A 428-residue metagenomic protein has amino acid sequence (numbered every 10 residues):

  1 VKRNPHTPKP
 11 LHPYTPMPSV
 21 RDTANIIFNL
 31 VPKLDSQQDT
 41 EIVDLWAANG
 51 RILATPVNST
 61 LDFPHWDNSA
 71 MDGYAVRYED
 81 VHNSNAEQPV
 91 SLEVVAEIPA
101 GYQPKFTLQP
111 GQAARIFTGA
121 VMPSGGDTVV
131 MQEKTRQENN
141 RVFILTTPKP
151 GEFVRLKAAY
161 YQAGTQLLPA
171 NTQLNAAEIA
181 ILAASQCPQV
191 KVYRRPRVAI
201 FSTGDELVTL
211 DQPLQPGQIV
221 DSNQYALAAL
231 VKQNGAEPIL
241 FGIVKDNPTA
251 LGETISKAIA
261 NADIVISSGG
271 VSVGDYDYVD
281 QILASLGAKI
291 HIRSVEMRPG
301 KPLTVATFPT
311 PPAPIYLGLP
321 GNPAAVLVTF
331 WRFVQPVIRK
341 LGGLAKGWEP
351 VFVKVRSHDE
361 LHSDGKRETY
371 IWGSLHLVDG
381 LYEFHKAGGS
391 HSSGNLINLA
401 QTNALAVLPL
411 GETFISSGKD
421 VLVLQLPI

Functional and structural regions predicted by a protein language model:
V1-A86, L344-W372: Short, low-complexity N-terminal leaders and the immediately following helix N-cap/first helix
K2-R21, P188-L319, P323-T329: Helix-rich terminal scaffold detector
P8-Y14, P18-V20, A75-L240, K245 (+2 more regions): Short, glycine/charged-enriched hinge/interface segments at domain edges or termini
P16, V20-A24, E41, L45 (+16 more regions): Generic structural signal for well-ordered, non-membrane alpha-helical segments in soluble metabolic enzymes
R21, S36-W46, T55, G101 (+2 more regions): Flexible glycine/proline-rich
I27-L34, S185-P188, L207, L230 (+6 more regions): Change "in soluble alpha/beta enzymes" to "in soluble alpha/beta proteins
D67-S69, S84-E87, K105-Q109, M122-S124 (+14 more regions): Solvent-exposed alpha-helices and their adjacent loops that cap or buttress functional pockets in soluble metabolic
